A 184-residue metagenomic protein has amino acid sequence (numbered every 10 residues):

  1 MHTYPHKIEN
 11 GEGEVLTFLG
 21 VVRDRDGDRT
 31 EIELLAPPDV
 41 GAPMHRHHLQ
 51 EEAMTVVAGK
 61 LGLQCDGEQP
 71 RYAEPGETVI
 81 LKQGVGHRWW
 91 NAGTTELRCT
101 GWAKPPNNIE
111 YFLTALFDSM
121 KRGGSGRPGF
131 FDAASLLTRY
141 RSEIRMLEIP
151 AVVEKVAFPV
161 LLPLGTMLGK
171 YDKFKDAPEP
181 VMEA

Functional and structural regions predicted by a protein language model:
M1-R29, G41-Q50, L63-A184: Jelly-roll (double-stranded beta-helix
E31-L35: Short amphipathic
M54: Structured binding elements
V57-A58: A cytosolic small-molecule/anion-sensing beta-strand core signal
